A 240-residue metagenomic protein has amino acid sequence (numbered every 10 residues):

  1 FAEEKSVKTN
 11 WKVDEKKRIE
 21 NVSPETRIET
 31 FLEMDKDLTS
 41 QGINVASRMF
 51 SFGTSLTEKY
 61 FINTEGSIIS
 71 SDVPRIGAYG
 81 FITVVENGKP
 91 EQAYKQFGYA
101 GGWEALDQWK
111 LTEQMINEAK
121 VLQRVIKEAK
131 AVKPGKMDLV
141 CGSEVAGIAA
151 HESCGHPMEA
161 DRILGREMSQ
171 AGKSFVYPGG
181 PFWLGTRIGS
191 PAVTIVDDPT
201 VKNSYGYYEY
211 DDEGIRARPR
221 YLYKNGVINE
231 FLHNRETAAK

Functional and structural regions predicted by a protein language model:
F1-P219, K224-V227: Active-site bordering "gate/hinge" segments that shape substrate access to catalytic or cofactor-binding pockets
V227-K240: C-terminal, non-catalytic macromolecule-binding modules
